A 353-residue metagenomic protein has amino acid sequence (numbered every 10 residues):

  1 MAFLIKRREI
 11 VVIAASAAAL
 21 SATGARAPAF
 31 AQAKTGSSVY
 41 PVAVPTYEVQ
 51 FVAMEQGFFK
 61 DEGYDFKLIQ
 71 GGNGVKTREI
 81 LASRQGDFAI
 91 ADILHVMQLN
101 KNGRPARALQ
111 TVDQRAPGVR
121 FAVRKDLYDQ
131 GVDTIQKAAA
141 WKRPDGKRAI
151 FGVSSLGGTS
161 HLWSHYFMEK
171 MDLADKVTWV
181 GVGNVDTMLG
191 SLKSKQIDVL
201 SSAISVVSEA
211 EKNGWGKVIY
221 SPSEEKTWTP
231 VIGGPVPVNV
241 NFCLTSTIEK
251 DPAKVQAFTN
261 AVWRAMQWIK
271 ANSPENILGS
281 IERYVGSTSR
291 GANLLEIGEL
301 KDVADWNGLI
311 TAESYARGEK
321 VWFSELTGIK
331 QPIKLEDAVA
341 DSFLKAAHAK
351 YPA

Functional and structural regions predicted by a protein language model:
A2-V12, A17-Q32: N-terminal twin-arginine translocation
A31-V182, D198-I204: Short, glycine-/small- and polar/acidic-enriched structural segments that line small-molecule recognition paths
D61, Y128-T134, K142, E224-G234 (+1 more regions): Short, solvent-exposed loop/beta-turn-alpha elements that line the ligand-binding surface or hinge of extracytoplasmic
Q85, I90, M97-G103, S155 (+6 more regions): Sec/Tat-exported extracytoplasmic proteins
T187-I281: Pocket-lining segment of extracytoplasmic ligand-binding domains
I248-I329: Secondary-structure end/capping motifs
E319-A353: Conserved C-terminal helix/tail region of periplasmic/extracytoplasmic solute-binding proteins
